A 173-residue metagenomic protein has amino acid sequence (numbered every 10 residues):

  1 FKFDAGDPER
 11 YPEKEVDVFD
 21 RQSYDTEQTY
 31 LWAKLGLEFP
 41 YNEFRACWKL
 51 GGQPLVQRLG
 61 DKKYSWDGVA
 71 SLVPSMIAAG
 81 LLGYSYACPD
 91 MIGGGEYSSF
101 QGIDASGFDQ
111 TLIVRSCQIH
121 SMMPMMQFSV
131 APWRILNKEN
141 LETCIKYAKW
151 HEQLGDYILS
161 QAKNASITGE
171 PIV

Functional and structural regions predicted by a protein language model:
F1-V173: Catalytic-domain carbohydrate-binding cleft regions of carbohydrate-active enzymes
